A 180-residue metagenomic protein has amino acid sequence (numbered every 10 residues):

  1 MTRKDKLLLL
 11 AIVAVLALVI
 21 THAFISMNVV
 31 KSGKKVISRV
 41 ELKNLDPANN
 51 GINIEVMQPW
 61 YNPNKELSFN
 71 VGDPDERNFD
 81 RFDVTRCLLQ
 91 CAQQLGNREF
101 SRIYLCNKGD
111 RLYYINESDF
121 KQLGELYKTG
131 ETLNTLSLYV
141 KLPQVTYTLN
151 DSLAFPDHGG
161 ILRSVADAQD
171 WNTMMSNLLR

Functional and structural regions predicted by a protein language model:
M1-D5: Short, Lys/Arg-rich N-terminal segment immediately upstream of the first membrane anchor
K6-L10: Short, hydrophobic alpha-helical membrane anchors of single-pass surface/secreted proteins
A11-N64, Y127-R180: N-proximal, solvent-exposed amphipathic alpha-helical segments enriched in charged/polar residues
K65-D73: Short, aliphatic-rich beta-strand segments
G72, C106, Y139-K141: A structural detector for beta-sheet-dominated domains
P74-F79, L112: Short acidic, S/G/P-rich loop/turn micro-motifs used as interaction or catalytic elements
N78-S101: Short, non-transmembrane amphipathic alpha-helical segments
Q94-G124: A short amphipathic beta-strand at an alpha->beta junction
